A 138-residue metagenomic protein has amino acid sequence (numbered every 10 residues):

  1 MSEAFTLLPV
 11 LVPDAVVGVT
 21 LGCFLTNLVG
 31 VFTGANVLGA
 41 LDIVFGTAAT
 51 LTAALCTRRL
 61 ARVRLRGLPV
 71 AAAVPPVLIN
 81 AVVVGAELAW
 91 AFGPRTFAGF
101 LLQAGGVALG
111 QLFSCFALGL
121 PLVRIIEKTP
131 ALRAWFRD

Functional and structural regions predicted by a protein language model:
M1-L21: Hydrophobic transmembrane alpha-helices
A4, F24-D138: Membrane-embedded alpha-helical hairpins and interfacial helices in multi-pass inner-membrane proteins
